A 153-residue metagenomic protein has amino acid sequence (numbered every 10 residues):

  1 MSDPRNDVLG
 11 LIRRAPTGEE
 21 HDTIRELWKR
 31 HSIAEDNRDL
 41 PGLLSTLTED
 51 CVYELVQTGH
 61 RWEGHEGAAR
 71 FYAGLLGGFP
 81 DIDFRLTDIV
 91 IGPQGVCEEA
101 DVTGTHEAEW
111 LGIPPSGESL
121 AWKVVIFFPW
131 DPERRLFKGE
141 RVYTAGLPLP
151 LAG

Functional and structural regions predicted by a protein language model:
M1-E49: Short, low-complexity N-terminal intrinsically disordered segments enriched in polar/charged residues
S2, S119-L151: Short beta-strand edge/turn micro-motifs at domain boundaries
R5-G10, F79, T105, F137: C-terminal-biased regions
E20-I24, G64, G117-E118: Residue-level preference for long, well-ordered alpha-helices that form the structural scaffold of enzyme catalytic
R25-E26, L40-P93, D101, H106: A solvent-exposed, acidic/Ser-Thr-rich amphipathic alpha-helical stretch
L43-T46, G92-G95, F128-F137: Short, solvent-exposed coil/turn segments at beta-strand boundaries
E107-G117: Short, surface-exposed loop/helix-turn segments at secondary-structure junctions that function as lids/hinges flanking
